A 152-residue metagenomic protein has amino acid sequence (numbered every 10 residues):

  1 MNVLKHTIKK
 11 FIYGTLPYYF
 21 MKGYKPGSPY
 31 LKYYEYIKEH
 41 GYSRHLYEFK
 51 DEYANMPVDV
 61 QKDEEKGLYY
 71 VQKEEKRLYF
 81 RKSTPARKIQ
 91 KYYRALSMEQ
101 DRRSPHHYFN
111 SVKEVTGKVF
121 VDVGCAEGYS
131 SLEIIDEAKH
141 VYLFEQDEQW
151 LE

Functional and structural regions predicted by a protein language model:
M1-E137, Y142-F144: S-adenosyl-L-methionine
D147: Conserved SAM/SAH-binding beta-strand->alpha-helix loop
L151-E152: Short alpha-helix immediately C-terminal to the canonical SAM-binding loop
